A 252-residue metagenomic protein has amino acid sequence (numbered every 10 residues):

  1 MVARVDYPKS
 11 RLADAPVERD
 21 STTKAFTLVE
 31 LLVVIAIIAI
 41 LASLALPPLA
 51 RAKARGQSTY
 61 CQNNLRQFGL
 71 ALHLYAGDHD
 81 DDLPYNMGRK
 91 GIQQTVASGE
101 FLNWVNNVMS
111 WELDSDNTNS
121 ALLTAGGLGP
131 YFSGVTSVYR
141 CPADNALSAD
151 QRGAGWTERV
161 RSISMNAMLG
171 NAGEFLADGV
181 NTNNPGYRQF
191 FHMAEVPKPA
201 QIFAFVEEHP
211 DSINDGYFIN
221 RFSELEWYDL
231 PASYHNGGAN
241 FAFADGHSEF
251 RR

Functional and structural regions predicted by a protein language model:
M1-F26: N-terminal leader/signal peptides at the extreme start of proteins
A3-D6, E18, E30, V34-I35 (+3 more regions): N-terminal non-cleavable signal-anchor helices
T22-K53: N-terminal single-pass transmembrane signal-anchor helix
L44, K53-N64: Juxtamembrane interface helices immediately C-terminal to a transmembrane segment
T59-R252: Short, well-structured segments within or immediately adjacent to enzyme catalytic domains that line ligand-binding
